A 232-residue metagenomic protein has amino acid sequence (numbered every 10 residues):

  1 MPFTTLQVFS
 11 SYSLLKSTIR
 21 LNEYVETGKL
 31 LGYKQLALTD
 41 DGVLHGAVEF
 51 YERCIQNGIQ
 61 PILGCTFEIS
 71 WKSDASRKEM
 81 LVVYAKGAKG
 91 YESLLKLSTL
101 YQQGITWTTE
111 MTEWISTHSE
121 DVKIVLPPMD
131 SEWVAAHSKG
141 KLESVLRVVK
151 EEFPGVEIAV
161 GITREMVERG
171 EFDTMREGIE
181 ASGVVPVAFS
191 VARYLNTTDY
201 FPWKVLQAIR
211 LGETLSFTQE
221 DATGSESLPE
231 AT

Functional and structural regions predicted by a protein language model:
M1-T232: Phosphodiester-processing cores and adjacent nucleic acid-binding clamps
